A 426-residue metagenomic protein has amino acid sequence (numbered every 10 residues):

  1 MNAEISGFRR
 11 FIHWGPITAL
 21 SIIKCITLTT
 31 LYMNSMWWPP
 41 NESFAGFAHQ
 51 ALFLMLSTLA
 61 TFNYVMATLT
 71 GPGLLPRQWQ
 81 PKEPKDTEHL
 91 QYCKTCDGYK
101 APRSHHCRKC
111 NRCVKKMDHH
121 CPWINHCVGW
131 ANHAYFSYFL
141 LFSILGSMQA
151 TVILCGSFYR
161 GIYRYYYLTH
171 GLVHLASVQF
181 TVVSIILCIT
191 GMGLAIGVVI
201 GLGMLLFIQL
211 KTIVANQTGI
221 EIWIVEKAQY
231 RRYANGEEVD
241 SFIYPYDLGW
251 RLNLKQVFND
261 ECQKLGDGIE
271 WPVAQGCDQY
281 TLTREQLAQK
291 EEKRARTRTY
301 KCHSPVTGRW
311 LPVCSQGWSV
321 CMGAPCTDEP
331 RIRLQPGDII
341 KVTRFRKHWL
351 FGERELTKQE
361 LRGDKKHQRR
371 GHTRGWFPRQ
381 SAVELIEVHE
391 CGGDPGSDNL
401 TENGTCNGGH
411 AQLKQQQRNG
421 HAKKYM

Functional and structural regions predicted by a protein language model:
M1-H106, R112-H120, I124-M426: Membrane-associated feature with strongest affinity for ZDHHC
